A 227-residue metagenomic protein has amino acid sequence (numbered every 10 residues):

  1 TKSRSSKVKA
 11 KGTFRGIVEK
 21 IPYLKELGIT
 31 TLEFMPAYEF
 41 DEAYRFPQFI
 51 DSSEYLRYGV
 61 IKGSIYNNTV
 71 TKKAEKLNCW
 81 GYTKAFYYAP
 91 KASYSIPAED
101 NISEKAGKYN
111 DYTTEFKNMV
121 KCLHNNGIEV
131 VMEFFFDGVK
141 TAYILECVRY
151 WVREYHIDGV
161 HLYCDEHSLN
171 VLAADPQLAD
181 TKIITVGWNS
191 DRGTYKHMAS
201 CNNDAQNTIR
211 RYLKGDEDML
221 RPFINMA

Functional and structural regions predicted by a protein language model:
S3-G12, Y44-N125, F136-E154: Aromatic- and acidic-residue-enriched carbohydrate-binding clefts of CAZyme catalytic domains
I17-Y38: Catalytic domains of carbohydrate-active enzymes, especially glycoside hydrolases
P22-K25, K117-N126, N170-Q177: Surface-exposed amphipathic alpha-helices with a cationic face
L24, F34, Y87, W151 (+1 more regions): Conserved, mostly hydrophobic/aromatic
I29, H156-I157: A structural motif
L32-F34, V130-M132, V160, I183-T185: Hydrophobic faces of well-ordered beta-strands that scaffold small-molecule active sites in alpha/beta enzyme cores
Y38-F40, S93, F134-G138, E166 (+1 more regions): Active-site-proximal loop/turn and secondary-structure-junction residues that shape catalytic pockets, frequently
H156, L169, A173-A227: Conserved alpha/beta catalytic core and glycan-binding cleft of carbohydrate-active enzymes
